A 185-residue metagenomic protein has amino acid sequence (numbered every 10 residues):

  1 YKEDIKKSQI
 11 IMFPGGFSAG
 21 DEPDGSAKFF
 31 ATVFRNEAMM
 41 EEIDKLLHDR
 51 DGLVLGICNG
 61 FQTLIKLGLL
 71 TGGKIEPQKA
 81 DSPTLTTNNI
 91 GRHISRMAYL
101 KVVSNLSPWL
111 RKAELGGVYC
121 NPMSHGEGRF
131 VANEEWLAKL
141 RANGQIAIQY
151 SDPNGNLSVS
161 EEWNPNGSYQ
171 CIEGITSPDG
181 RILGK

Functional and structural regions predicted by a protein language model:
Y1-K7, M40-D49, K74-K185: Amide-donor transfer/coupling interface in amidating biosynthetic enzymes
Y1-L55, F61-I75, K79: Flexible gly/pro-rich beta->alpha loop and the following alpha-helix that scaffold active-site loops
L55-G56, P122: Short conserved micro-motifs on helix faces and helix-strand junctions that flank and scaffold key functional residues
C58-N59, L100: Hydrophobic/aromatic pocket-lining and membrane-interface residues
G60-F61, E127: Alpha-helical hydrophobic packing sites
